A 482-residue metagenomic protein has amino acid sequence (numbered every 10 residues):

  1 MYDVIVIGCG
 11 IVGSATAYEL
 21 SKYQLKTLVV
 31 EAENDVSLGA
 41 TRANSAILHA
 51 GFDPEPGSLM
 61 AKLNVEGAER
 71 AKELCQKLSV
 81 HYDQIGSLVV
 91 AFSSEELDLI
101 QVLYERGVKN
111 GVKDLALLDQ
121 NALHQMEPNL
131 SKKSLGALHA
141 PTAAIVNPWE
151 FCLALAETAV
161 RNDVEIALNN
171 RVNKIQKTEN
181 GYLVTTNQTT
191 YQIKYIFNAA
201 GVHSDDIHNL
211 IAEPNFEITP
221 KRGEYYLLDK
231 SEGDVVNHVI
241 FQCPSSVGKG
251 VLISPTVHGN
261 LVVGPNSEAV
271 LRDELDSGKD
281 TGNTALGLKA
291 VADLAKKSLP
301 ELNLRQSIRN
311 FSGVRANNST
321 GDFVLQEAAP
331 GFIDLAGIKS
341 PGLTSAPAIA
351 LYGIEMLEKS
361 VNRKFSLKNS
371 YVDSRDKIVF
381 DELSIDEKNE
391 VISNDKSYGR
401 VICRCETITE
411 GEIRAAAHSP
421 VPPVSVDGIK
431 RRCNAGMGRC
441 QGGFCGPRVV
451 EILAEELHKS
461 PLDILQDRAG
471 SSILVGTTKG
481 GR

Functional and structural regions predicted by a protein language model:
Y2-V29: N-terminal Rossmann-like FAD-binding beta1-loop-alpha1 element of flavoenzymes
A15, I175-N180, V184-G264, E268-T281 (+3 more regions): Flavin-dependent oxidoreductases
K22-A43: Glycine-rich FAD pyrophosphate-binding loop
A46-M126, G250-V251: Dinucleotide-binding Rossmann-like beta1-alpha1 core, especially the glycine-rich loop that anchors the ADP
K62-V65, V90-L99, L138-E157, T281-L286 (+2 more regions): Short beta-strand to alpha-helix junction loop
L138-Y195: Helical element adjacent to the flavin cofactor pocket in flavoenzyme catalytic cores
G248, V257-H258, E274-V401, I408-S419 (+1 more regions): C-terminal catalytic lobe of FAD-dependent flavoproteins
T409-S419, G443-P461: Iron-sulfur (Fe-S) cluster-binding segments and ferredoxin-like electron-carrier domains, especially [2Fe-2S]
